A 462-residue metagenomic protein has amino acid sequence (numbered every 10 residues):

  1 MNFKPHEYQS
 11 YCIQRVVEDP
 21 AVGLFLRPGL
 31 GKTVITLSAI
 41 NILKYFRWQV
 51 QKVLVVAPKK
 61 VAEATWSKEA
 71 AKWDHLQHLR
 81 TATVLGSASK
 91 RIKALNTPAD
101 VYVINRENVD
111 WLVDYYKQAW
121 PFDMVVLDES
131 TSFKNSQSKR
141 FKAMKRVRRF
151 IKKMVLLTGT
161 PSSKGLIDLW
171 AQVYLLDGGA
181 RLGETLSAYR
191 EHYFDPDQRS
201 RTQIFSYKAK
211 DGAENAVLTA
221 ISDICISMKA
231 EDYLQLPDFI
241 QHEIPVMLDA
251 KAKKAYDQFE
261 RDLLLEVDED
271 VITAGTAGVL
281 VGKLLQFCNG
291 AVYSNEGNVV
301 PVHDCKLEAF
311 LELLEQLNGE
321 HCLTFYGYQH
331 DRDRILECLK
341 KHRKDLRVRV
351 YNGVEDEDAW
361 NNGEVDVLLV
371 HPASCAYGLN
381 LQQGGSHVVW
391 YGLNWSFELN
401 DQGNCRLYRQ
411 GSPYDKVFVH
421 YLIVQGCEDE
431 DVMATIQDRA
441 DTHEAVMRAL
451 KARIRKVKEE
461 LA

Functional and structural regions predicted by a protein language model:
M1, E18, G31, I35-Y45 (+5 more regions): Conserved Helicase C-terminal RecA-like lobe
M1-F25: Conserved pre-motif I regulatory segment
T33-I35, V50-K72, S163-D168, G327-H330: Conserved Walker A/P-loop ATP-binding site and its immediately adjacent core in helicase/helicase-like ATPase domains
K52, H78, M124, F141-A230 (+2 more regions): Conserved P-loop NTPase motor "coupling/switch" region that bridges the ATPase
V61-G86, L176-G179, H342-R343: Conserved helix-turn-beta segment of the N-terminal RecA-like "Helicase ATP-binding" lobe in SF1/SF2 helicases
A88-F122: Conserved helix/coil segment N-terminal to the catalytic DExD/H
V109-Y115, K164-L166, R332-L336, D356-N361 (+1 more regions): SF2 helicase motor core recognition
W395-A462: A conserved SF2-helicase RecA2
